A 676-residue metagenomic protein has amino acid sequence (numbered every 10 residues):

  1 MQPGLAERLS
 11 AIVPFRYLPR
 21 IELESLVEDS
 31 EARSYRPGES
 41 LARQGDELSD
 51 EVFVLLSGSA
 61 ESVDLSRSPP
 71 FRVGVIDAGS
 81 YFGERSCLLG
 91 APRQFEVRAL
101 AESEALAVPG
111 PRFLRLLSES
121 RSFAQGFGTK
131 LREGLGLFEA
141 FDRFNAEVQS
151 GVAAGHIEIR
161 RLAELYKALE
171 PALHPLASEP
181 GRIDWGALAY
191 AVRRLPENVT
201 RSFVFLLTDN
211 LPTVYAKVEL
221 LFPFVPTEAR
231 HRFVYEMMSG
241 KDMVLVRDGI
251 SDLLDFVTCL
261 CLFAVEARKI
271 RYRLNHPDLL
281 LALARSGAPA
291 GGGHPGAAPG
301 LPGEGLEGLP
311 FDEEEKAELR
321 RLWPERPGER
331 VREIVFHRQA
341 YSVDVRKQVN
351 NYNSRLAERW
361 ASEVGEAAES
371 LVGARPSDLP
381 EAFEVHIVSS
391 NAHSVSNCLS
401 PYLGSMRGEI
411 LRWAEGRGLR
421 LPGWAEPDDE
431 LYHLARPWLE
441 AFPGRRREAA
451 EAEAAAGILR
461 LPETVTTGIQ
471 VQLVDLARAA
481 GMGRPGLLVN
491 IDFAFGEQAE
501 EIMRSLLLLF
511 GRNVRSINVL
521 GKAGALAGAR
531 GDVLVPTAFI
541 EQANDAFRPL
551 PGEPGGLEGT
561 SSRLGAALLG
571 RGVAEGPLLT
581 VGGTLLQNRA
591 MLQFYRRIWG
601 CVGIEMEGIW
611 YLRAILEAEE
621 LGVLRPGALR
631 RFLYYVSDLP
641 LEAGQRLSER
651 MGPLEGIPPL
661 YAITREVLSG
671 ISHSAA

Functional and structural regions predicted by a protein language model:
A6, S10-P70: Regulatory nucleotide-sensing modules
R8-S10, S68, R98-L100, Y595-W599: Short glycine-enriched loop/turn motifs at secondary-structure junctions
R33-Y35, I76, V108, L633: Hydrophobic residues at beta-strand termini and immediately following loops that shape nucleotide-binding pockets
V52, V73-G74, A105-L106, I517 (+1 more regions): A residue-level structural signature of the nucleotidyltransferase/glycosyltransferase Rossmann-like core
F71-G128: Cyclic-nucleotide recognition modules
F82, P111-A676: Accessory terminal and edge-of-domain segments that mediate assembly/interaction and cofactor placement around
